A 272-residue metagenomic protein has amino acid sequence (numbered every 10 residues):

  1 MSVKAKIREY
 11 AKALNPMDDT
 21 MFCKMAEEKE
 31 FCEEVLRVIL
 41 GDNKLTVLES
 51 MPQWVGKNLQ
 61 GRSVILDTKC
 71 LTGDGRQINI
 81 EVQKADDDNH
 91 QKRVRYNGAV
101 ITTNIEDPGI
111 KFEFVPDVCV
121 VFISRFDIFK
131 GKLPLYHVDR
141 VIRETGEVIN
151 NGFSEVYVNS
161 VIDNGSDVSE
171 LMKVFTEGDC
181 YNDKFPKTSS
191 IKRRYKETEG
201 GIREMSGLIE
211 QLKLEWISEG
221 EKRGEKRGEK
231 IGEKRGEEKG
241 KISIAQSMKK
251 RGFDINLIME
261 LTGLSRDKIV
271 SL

Functional and structural regions predicted by a protein language model:
M1-G152, N164-S166: Accessory alpha/beta interaction modules
S2-K12, P16, T20, I78-Q83 (+2 more regions): Short, charged alpha-helical interaction segments and adjacent helix-coil junctions
